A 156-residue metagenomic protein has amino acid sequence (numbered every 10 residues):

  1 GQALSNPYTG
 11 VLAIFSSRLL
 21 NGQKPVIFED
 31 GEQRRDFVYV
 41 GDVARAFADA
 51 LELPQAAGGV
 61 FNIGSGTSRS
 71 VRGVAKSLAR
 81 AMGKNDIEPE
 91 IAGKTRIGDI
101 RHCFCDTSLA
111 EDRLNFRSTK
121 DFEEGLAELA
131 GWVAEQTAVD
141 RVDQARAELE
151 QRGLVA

Functional and structural regions predicted by a protein language model:
G1-T9: Flexible, glycine-rich beta-alpha linker
S17-A156: C-terminal substrate-binding subdomain of Rossmann-fold SDR/epimerase-dehydratase oxidoreductases
